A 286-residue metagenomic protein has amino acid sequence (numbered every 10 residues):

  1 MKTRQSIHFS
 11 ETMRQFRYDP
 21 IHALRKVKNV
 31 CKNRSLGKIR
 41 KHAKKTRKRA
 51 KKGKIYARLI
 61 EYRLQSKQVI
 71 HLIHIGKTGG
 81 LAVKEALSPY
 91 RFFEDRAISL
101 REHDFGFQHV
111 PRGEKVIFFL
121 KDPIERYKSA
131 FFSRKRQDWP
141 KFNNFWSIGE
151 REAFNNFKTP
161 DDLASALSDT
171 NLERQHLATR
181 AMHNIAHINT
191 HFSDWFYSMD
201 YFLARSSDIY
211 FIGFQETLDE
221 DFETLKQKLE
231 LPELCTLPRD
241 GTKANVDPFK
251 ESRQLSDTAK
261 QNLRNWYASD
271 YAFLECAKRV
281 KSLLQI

Functional and structural regions predicted by a protein language model:
K2-I286: Membrane-interface amphipathic segments in extracytoplasmic regions
